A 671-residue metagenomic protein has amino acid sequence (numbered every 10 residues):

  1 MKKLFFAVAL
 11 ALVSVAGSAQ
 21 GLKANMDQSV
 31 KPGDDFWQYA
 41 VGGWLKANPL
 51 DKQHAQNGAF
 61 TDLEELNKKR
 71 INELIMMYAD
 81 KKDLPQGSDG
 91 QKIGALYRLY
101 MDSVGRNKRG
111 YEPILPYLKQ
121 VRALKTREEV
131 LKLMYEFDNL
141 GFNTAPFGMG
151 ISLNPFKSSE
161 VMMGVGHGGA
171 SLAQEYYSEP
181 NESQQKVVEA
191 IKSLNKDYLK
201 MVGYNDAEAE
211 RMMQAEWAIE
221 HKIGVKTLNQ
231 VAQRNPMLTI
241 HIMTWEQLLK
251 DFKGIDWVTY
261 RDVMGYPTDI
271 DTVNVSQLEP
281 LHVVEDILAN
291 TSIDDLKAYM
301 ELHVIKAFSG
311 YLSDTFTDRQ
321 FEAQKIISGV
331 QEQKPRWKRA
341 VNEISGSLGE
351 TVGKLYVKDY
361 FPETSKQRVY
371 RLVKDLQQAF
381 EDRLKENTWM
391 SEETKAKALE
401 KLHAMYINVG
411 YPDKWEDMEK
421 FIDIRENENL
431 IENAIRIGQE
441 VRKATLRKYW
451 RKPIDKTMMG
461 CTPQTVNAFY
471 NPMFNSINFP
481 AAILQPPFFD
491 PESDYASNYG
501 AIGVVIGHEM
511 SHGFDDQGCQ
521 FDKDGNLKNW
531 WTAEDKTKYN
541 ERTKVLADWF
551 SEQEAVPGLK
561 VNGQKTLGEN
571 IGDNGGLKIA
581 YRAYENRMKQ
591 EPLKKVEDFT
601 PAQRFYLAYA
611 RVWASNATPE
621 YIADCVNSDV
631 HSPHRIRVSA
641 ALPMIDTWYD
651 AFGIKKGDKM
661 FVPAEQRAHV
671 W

Functional and structural regions predicted by a protein language model:
M1-Q20: Bacterial Sec-dependent N-terminal signal peptides
Q20-D35: Short N-terminal segments immediately surrounding and downstream of signal-peptide cleavage
K23, A47-D51, Q174-Y176, T227-L228 (+3 more regions): Short, solvent-exposed loop/turn and secondary-structure capping segments
K31-D34, Y39-K108: Active-site-surrounding "flap" and adjacent substrate/cofactor-binding loops of secreted or lumenal enzymes, prototyped
Q53-I75, A207-K226, N498-V504, A602-Y606: Short secondary-structure subsegments characteristic of cysteine-rich extracellular domains
H54, D83-K92, N205-A215, V231-L238 (+4 more regions): Short, glycine/acidic-rich hinge or "gate" loops at secondary-structure transitions that mediate conformational
Y78-R371, D375: Noncatalytic, helix-rich "gating/capping" subdomain that lines the substrate-entry/channel surface of large enzyme
D251-G254, N274-L278, L302, K334 (+3 more regions): Intrinsically disordered, low-complexity linker/terminal regions across diverse proteins
